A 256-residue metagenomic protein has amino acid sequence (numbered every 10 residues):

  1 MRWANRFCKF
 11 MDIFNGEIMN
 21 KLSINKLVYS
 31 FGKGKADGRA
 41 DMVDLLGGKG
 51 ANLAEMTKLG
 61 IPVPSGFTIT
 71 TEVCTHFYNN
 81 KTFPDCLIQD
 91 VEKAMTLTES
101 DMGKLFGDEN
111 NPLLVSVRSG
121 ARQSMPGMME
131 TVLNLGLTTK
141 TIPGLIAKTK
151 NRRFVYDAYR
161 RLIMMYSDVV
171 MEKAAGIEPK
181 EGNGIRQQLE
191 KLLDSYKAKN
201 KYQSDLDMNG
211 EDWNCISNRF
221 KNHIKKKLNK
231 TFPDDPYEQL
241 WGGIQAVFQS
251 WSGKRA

Functional and structural regions predicted by a protein language model:
G16-A256: Nucleotide/phosphate-binding sheet-loop regions of phosphoryl- and nucleotidyl-transfer enzymes
